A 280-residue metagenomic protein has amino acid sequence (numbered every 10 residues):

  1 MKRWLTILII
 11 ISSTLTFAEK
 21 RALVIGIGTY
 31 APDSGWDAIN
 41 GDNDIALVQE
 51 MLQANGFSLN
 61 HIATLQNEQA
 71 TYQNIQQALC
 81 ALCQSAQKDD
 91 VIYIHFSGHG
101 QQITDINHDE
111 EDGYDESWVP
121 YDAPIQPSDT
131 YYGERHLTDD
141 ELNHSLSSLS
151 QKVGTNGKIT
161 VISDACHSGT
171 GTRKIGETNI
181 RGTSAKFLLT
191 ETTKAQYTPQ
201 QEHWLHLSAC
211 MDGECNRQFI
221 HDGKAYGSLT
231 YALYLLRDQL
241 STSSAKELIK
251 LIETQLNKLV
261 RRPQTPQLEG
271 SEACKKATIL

Functional and structural regions predicted by a protein language model:
W4-S12: Sec-dependent N-terminal signal peptides
T14-L280: Cysteine endopeptidase catalytic domains of the caspase/legumain-like
